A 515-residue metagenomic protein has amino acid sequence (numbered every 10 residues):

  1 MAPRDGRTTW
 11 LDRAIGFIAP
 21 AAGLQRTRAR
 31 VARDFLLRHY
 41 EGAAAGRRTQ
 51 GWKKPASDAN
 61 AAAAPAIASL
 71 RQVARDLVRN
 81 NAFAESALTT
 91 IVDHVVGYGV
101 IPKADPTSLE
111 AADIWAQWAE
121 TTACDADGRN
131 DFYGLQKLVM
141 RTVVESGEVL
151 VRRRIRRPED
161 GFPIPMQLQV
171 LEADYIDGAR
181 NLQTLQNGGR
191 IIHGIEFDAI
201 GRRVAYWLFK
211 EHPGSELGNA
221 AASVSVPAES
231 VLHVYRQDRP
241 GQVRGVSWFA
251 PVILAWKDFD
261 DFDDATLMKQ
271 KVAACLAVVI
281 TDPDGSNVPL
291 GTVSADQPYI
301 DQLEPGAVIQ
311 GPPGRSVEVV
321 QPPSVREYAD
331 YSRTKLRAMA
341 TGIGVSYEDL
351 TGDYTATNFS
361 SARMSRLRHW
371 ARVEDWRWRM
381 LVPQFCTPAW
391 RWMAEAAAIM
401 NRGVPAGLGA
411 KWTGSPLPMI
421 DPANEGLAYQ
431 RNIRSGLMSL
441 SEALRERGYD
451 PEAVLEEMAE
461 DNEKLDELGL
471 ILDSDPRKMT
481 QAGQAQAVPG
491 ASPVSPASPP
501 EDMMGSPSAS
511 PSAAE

Functional and structural regions predicted by a protein language model:
M1-I101, A513-E515: N-terminal-proximal low-complexity accessory segments that begin disordered and transition into the first
M1-L24, R363-S365, M380-T413, L417-E515: C-terminal anchoring/interaction modules
L24-Q50, S215-A220, T292-A295, M479-G505: Intrinsically disordered, low-complexity linkers and terminal tails enriched in Pro/Gly and often acidic or mixed-charge
D76-V234, N432: Structured, mid-chain assembly/scaffold modules that mediate subunit interfaces within large macromolecular complexes
P106-D113, A307-P422: Surface-exposed loop-to-helix/strand elements on domain peripheries
N130-F132, R153-I155, K269-C275, L350-Y354 (+3 more regions): Short coil/turn segments at secondary-structure boundaries
G201, M339, A443: Acidic/polar, glycine-anchored loop/turn motif associated with catalytic or activation segments that engage anionic
V231-S365, A487-V488: Extended, charged amphipathic alpha-helical segments
